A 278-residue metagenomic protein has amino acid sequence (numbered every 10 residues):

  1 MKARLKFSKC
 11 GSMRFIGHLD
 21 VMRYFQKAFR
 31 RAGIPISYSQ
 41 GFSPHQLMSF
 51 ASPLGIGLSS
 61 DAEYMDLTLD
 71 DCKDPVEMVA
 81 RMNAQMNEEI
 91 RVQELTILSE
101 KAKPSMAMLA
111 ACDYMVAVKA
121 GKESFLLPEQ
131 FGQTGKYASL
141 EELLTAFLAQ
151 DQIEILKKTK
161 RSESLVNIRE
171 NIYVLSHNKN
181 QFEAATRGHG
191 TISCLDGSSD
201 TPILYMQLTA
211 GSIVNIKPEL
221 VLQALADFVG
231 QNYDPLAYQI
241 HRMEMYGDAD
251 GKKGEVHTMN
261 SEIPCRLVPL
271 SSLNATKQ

Functional and structural regions predicted by a protein language model:
K6-S8, S12, I16, D20: Extended, well-folded interaction surfaces typified by the phenylalanyl-tRNA synthetase beta subunit core
F7-K9, L67-K73, V116-K122, M206-S212: Short beta-strand-to-loop capping motifs
F15-L19, C72, V76-E77, T134-A138 (+1 more regions): Ordered, soluble secondary-structure elements with a strong preference for glycine-centered loop motifs and nearby
Y38-L69: Short, charge-patterned binding micro-sites
D61-M115: Ordered, amphipathic secondary-structure segments that act as subunit-interaction surfaces in large macromolecular
E77-M86, P128-Q150, V221-L222: Short amphipathic alpha-helices in soluble, non-transmembrane regions that often serve as interface/regulatory elements
A149-Q278: Core RNA-modification/binding signature centered on pseudouridine synthases
